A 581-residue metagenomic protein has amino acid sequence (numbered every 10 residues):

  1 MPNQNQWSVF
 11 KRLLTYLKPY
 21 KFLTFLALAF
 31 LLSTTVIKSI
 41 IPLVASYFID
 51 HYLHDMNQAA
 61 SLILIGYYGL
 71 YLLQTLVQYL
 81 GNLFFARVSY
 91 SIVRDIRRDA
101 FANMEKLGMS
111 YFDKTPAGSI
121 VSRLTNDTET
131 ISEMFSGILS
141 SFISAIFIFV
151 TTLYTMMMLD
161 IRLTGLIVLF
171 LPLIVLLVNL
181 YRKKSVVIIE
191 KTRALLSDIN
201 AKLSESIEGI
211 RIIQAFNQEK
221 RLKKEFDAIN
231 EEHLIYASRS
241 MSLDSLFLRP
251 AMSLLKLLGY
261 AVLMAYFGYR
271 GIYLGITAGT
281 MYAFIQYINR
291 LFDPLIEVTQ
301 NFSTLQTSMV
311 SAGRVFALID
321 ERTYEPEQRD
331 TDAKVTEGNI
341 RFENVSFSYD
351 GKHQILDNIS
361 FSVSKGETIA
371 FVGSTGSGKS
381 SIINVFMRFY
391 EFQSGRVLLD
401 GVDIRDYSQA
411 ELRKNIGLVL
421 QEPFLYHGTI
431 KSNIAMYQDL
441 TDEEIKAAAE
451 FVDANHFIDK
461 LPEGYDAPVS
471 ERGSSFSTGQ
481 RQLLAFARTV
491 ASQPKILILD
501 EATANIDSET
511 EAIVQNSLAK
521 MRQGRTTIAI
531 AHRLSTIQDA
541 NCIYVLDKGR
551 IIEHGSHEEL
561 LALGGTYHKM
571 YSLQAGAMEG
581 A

Functional and structural regions predicted by a protein language model:
P2-Q4, Y90, R98-S122, N126-T128 (+6 more regions): Short intracellular "coupling" helices and adjacent cytoplasmic loop segments at the cytosolic face of multi-pass
Q6-P19, I120: A short amphipathic helical element positioned immediately N-terminal to and/or at the very start of a transmembrane
P19-F22, M109-S110, N126-F135, L139 (+5 more regions): An intracellular "coupling" helix at the cytosolic face of ABC transporter transmembrane type-1 domains
T24-L80, F84, M157-R162, L274-A278: Transmembrane helix-loop-helix hairpins at lipid-water interfaces of multipass membrane proteins, especially the type-1
A29, I37-I41, T125-F170, M241-L243 (+3 more regions): Hydrophobic alpha-helical transmembrane segments of ABC transporter permease domains
S33-I37, Y68, L73-F85, S89 (+4 more regions): Hydrophobic alpha-helical membrane-associated segments
M56, T155-L169, L243-G313, L318: Helix-loop-helix
A261, E327, A333-A581: ABC-type nucleotide-binding domain
